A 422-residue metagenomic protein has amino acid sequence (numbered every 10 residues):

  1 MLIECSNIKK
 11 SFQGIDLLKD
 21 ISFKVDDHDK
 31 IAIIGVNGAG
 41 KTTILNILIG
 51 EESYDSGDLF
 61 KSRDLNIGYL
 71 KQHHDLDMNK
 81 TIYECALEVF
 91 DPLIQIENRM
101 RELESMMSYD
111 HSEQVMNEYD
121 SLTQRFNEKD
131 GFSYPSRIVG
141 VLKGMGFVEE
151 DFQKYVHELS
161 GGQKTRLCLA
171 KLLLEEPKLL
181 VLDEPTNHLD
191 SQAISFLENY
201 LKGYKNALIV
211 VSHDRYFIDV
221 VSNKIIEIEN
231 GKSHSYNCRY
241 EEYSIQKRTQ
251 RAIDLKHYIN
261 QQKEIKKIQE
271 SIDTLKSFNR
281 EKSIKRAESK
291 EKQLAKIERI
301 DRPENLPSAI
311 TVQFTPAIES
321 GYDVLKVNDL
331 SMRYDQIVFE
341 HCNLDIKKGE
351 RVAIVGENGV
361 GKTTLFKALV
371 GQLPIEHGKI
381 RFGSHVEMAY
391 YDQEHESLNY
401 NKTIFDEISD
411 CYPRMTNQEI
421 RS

Functional and structural regions predicted by a protein language model:
M1-Y258, A309, Q313-S422: ABC ATP-binding cassette signature C-motif
E104-M107, S244, D273-K276, A295-E298: A structural signal for long alpha-helical coiled-coils and helix-turn connectors that form the cytosolic signaling
D110, S133, F147, K282 (+1 more regions): Proline-centered turn/helix-capping motifs that create local helix->coil transitions or kinks
N117-Q124, K267-S277: A short, surface-exposed helix-loop junction/capping segment
E128, F278-E281: Short histidine/acidic/glycine/proline-rich micro-motifs that form metal- and phosphate-coordinating active-site loops
Q246-S271, S283, A287-P303: Intracellular alpha-helical coupling/juxtamembrane segments of multi-pass membrane proteins
